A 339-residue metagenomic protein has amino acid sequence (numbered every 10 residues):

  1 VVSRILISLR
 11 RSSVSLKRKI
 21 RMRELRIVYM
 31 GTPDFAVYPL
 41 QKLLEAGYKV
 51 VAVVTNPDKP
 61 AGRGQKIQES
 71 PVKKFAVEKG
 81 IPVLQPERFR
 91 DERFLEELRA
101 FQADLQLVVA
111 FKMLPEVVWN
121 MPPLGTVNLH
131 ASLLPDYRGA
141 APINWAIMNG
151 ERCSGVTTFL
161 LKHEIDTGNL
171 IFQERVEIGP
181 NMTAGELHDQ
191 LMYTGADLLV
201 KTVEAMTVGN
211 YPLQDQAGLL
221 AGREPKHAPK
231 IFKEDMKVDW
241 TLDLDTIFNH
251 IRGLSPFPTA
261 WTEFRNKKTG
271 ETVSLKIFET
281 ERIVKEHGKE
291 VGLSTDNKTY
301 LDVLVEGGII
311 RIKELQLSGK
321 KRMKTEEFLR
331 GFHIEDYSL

Functional and structural regions predicted by a protein language model:
S3-R4, S8-S15: Low-acidity, Ser/Thr- and Arg-rich intrinsically disordered low-complexity segments
M22-R63: N-terminal Rossmann-like dinucleotide-binding module
L25, A46, N56, L105-K230 (+1 more regions): Donor/substrate-binding cores of folate-linked one-carbon enzymes
G31, V53, A76, Q106 (+8 more regions): A residue-level signal for conserved active-site and pocket-lining positions in enzyme catalytic cores
T32-F35, E87-R90, A110-M113, I283: Short beta->alpha connector loops
P60-D104: N-terminal glycine-/serine-/threonine-rich beta1-alpha1-beta2 phosphate-ribose binding loop of Rossmann-like
A221-L339: Internal anion-binding site segments
